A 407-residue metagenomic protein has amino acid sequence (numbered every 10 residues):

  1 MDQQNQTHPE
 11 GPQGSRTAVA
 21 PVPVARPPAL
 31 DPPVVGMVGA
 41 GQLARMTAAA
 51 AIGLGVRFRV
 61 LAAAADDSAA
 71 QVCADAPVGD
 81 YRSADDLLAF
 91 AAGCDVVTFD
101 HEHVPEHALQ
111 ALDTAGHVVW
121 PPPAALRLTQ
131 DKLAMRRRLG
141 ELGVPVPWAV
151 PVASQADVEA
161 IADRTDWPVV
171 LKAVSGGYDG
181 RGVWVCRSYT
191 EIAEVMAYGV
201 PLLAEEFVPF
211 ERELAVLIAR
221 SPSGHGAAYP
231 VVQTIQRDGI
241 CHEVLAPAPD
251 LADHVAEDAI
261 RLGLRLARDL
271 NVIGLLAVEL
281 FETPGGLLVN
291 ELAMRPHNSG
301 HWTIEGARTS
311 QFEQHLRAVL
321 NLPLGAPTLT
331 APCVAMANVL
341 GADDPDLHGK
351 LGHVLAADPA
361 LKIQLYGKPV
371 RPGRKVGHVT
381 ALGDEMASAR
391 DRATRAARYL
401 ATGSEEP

Functional and structural regions predicted by a protein language model:
M1-R137, E141, A156, E405: ATP-binding N-terminal substructure of ATP-dependent carboxylate-amine bond-forming enzymes
Q6, D31, R317-P407: Peripheral (often C-terminal) accessory segments that flank ATP-dependent C-N-forming ligase machineries
L128-A215, A219-L266, A393-A397: Active-site nucleotide/adenylate-binding loops and adjacent lid/helix of ATP-dependent enzymes
W148, P168-L171, P201-E205, L276-A277 (+2 more regions): A short linear hydrophobic-aromatic micro-motif
R220-H225, E282-G285, G383-E385: Short acidic-glycine loop/turn motifs at beta-strand connectors
A227-P230, L276, L287-E291: Protein kinase-like catalytic core scaffold
E257-V278, T283-P284, A293-A342: Active-site "cap" helix and flanking loop/linker of ATP-utilizing ligase/carboxylase catalytic domains
